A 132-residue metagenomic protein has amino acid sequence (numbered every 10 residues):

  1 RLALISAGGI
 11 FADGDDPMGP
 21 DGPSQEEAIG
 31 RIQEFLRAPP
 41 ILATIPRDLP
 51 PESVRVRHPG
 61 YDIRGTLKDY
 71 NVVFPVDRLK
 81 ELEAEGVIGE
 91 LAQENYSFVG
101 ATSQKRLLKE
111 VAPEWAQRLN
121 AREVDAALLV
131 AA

Functional and structural regions predicted by a protein language model:
R1-G14, M18-A132: An N-terminal assembly and electron-transfer interface module characteristic of large anaerobic redox and radical
